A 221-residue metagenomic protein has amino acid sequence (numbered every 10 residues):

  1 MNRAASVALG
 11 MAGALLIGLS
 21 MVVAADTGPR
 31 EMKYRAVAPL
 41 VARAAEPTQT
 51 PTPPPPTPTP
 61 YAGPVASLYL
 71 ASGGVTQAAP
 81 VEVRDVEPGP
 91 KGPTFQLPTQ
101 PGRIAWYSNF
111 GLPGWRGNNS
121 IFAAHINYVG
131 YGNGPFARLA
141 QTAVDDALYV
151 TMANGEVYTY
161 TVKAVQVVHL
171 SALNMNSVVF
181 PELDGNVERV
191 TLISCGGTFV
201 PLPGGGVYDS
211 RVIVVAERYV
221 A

Functional and structural regions predicted by a protein language model:
M1-A4: Positively charged n-region of N-terminal signal peptides that target proteins for export
S6-V23: Hydrophobic membrane-insertion alpha-helices, especially the h-region of bacterial N-terminal signal peptides
S20-A221: Solvent-exposed, non-transmembrane regions of membrane-associated and secreted proteins
